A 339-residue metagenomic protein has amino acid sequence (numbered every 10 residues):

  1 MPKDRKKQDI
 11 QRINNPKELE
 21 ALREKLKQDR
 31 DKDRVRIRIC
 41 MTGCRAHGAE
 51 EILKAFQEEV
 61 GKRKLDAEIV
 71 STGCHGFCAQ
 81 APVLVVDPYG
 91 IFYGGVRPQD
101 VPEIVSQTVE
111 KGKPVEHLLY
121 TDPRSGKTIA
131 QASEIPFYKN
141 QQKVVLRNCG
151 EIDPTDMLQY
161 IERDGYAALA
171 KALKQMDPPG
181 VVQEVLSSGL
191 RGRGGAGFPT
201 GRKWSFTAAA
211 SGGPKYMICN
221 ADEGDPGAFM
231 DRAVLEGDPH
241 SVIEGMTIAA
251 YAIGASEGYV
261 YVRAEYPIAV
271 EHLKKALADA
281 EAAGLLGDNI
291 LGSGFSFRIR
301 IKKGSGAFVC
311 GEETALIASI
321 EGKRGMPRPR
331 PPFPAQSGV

Functional and structural regions predicted by a protein language model:
M1-V339: Feature of Fe-S/electron-transfer and energy-metabolism proteins that preferentially highlights extended coupling
